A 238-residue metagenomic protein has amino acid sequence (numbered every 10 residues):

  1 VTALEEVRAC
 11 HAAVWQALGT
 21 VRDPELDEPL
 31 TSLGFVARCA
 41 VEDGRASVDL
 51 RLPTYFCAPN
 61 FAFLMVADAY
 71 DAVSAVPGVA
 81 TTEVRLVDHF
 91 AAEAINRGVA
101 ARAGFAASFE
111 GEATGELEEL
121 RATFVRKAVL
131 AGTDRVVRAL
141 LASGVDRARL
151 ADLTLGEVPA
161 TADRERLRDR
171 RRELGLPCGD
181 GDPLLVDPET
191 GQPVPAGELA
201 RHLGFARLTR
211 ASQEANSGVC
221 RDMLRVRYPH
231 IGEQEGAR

Functional and structural regions predicted by a protein language model:
V1-Y55, N60-R238: Domain-level signature for proteins that mediate thiol-based redox and metal-cofactor handling
